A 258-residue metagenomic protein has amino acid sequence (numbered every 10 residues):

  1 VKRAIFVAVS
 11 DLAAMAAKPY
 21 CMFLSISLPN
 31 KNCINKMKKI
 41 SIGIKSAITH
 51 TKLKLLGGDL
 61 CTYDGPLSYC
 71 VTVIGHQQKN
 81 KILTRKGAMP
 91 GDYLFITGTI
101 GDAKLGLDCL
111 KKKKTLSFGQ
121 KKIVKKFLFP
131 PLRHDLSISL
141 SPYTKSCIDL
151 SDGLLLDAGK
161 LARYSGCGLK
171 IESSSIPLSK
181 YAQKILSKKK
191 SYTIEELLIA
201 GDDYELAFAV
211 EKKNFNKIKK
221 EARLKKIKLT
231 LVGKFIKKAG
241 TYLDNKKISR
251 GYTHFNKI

Functional and structural regions predicted by a protein language model:
V1-I258: Helix-biased detector of long, well-ordered alpha-helical tracts
